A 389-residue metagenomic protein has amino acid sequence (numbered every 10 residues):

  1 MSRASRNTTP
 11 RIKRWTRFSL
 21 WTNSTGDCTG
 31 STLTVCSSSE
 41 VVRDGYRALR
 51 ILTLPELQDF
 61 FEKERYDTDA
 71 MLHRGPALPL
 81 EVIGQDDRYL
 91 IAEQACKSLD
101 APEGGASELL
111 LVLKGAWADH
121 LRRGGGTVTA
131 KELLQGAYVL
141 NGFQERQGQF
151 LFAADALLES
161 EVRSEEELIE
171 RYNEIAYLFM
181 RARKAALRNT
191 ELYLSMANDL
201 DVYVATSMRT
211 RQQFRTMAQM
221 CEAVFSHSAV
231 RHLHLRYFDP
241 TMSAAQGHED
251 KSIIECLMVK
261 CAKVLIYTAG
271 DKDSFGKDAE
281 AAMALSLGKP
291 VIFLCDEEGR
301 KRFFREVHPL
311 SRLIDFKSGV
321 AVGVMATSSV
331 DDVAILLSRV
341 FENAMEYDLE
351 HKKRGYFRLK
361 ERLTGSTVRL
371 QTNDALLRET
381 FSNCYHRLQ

Functional and structural regions predicted by a protein language model:
A4: Short beta-strand-centered aromatic/proline hotspots
F18, A95: Polyanion-binding surface elements
G45-D87, Q94, D100, G105-H120 (+1 more regions): Conserved catalytic or regulatory cores that recognize and/or transform ribose-phosphate-containing ligands
G124-G125: Charged, low-complexity interaction regions
